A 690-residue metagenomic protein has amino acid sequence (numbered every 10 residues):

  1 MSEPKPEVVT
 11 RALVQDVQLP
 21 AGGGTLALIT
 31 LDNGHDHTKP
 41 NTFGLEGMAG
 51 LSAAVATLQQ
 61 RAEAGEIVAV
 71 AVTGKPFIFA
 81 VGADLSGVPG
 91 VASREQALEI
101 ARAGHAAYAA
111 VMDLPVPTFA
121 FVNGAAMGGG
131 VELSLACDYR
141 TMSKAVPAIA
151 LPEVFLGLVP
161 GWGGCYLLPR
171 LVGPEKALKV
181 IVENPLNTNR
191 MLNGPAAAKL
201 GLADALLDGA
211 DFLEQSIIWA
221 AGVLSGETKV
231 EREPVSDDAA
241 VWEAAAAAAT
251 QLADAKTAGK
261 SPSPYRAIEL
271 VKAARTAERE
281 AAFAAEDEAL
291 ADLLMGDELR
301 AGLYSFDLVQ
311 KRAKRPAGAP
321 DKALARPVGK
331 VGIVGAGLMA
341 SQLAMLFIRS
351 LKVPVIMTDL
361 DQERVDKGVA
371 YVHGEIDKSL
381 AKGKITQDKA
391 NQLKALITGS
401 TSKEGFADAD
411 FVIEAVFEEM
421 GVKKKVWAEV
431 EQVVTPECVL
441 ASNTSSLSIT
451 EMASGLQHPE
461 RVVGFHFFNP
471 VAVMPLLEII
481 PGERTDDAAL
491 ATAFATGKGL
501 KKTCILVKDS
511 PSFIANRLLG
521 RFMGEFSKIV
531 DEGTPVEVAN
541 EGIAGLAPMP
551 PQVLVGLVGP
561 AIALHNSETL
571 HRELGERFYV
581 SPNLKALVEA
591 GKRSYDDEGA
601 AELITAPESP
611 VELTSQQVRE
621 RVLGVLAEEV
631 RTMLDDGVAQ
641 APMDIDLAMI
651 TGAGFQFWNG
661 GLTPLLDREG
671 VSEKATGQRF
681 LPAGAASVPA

Functional and structural regions predicted by a protein language model:
M1-T73, A109: Conserved CoA-thioester-binding segment of acyl-CoA-metabolizing enzymes
E3-V8, Q15-G22, A54, L58 (+6 more regions): N-terminal glycine-rich phosphate-binding loop for ADP-containing cofactors
G50-L51, E63, P76-G90, Y108: Amphipathic alpha-helical interaction surfaces in cytosolic regulatory modules
F77-V81, M127-G128, L447-S448: Short, active-site-adjacent cap segments at secondary-structure transitions
Y108-A120: Conserved catalytic cysteine-centered active-site region of acyl-thioester-dependent Claisen-condensing enzymes
D138-R140: Structural loop-to-beta junction motif characteristic of Rossmann-like glycosyltransferase folds
